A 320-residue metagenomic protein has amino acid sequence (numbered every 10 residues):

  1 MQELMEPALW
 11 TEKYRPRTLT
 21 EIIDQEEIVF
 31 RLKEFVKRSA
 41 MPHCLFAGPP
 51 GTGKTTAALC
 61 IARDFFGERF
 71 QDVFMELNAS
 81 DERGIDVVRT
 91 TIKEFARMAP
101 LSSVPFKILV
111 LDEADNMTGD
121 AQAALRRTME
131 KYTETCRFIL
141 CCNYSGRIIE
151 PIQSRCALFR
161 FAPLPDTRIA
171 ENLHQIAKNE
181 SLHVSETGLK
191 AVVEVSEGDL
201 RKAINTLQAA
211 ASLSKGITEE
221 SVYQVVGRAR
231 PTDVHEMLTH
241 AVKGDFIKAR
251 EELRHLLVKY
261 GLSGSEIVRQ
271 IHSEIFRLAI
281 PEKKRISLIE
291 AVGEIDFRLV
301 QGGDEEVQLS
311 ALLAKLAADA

Functional and structural regions predicted by a protein language model:
M1-A8, L19, M41, A62 (+4 more regions): Intrinsically disordered, low-complexity basic tails and flexible linkers associated with large NTP-driven
M1-L158, R168: P-loop/Walker A NTP-binding region and its immediately flanking N-terminal helices in P-loop NTPase folds
Y14, R69-D72, V184-T187, I217 (+2 more regions): Alpha-helix N-cap/N′ positions at the starts of helices
R89, I149-E194, A203-T206: Conserved AAA+ ATPase core "coupling" helix
L109, L189-V195, R201-K215, Y223 (+3 more regions): C-terminal helical "lid" of AAA+/P-loop NTPase domains
E150, T167, E186, R228-H235 (+2 more regions): Amphipathic alpha-helical repeat elements characteristic of tetratricopeptide repeat
K178, T187-R201, S221-R228, M237-K243 (+2 more regions): A short helix-loop-helix "switch/interaction" segment in the helical subdomain of ASCE P-loop NTPases
E236-A320: Helix-rich C-terminal "collar"/helical-bundle subdomain used as an assembly and partner-interaction module in RFC-like
